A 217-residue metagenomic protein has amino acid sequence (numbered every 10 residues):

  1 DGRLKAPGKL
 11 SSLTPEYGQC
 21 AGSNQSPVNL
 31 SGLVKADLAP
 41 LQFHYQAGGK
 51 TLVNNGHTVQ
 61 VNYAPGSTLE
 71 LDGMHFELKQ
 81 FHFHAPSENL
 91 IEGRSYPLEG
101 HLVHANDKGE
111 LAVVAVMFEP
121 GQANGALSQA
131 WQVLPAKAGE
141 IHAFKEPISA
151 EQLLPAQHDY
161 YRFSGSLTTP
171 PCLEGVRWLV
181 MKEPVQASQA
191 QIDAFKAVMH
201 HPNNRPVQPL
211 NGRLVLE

Functional and structural regions predicted by a protein language model:
D1-E217: Alpha-carbonic anhydrase
